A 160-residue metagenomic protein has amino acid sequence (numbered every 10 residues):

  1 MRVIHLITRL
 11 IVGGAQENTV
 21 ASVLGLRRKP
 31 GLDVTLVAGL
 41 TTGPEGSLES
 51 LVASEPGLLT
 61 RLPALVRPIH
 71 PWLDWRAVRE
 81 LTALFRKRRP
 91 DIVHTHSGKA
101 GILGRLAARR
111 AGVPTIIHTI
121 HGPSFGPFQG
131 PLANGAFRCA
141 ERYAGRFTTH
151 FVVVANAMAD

Functional and structural regions predicted by a protein language model:
V3-I4, I92, A108-P123, E141 (+1 more regions): Active-site proximal beta-strand in glycosyltransferases
H5-L73: N-terminal strand-loop element at the rim of the active site of nucleotide-sugar-dependent glycosyltransferases
A21, R76-A83, L103, C139 (+1 more regions): Alpha-helical elements of Rossmann-like donor-binding domains used by nucleotide-donor carbohydrate transfer enzymes
W72-R79, P114-I117, S124-F147: Nucleotide-sugar donor phosphate/pyrophosphate-binding loop at the beta->alpha transition of glycosyltransferases
L84-D91: Glycine-rich phosphate-binding loop signature in dinucleotide/nucleotide-binding domains
T95-G101, I120: Short His-centered aromatic/hydrophobic patch
F147-D160: A short, active-site helix/loop in glycosyltransferases that binds the activated sugar's phosphate group
